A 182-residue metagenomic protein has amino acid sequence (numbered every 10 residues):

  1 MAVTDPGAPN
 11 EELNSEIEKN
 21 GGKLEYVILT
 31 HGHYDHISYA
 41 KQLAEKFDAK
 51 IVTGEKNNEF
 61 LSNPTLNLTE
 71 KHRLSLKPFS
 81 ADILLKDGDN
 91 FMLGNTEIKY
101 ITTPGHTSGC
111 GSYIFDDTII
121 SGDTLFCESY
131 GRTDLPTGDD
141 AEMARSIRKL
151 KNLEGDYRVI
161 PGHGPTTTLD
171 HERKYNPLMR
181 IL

Functional and structural regions predicted by a protein language model:
M1, S62-L66, K77, D123 (+1 more regions): Proteins with a high burden of low-complexity, intrinsically disordered sequence enriched in S/T/G/P/A and R, requiring
M1-N20, S112-G122: Conserved beta-strand hairpin/beta-sheet module of binuclear metal-dependent hydrolase folds, prominently
V3, A81, T133: Short, flexible active-site loop motifs that bind/organize anionic cofactors or intermediates
V3-D5, E25-H33, I51-G54, I101-G105 (+2 more regions): Active-site neighborhood of phospho(di)ester-bond hydrolases with catalytic His/Asp-centered motifs
A8-M92, K174-L178: Active-site HxH/HxHxD metal-binding segment of metal-dependent hydrolases
E70, E97-L182: Metallo-beta-lactamase
